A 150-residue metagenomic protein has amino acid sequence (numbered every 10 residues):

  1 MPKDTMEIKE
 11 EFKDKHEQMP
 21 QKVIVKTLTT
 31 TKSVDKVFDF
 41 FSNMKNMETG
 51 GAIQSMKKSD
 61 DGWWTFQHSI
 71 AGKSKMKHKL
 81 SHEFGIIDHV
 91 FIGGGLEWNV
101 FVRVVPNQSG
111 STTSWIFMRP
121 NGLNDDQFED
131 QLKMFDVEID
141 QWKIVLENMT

Functional and structural regions predicted by a protein language model:
P2-K57: Hydrophobic ligand-binding cavity/cleft-lining segments
D4-E10, K79-F91, G122-Q127, V145-M149: Short, surface-exposed, charge-dense and proline/glycine-enriched linear segments
I24-V25, V34, T65, F91 (+2 more regions): A general structural-boundary detector
T29, S42-N99, Q108-T113, N148: Glycine-rich portal/gate segments that line the openings of hydrophobic small-molecule binding cavities
I92-T150: Beta-strand/loop substructures that line and gate deep hydrophobic ligand-binding cavities in soluble
